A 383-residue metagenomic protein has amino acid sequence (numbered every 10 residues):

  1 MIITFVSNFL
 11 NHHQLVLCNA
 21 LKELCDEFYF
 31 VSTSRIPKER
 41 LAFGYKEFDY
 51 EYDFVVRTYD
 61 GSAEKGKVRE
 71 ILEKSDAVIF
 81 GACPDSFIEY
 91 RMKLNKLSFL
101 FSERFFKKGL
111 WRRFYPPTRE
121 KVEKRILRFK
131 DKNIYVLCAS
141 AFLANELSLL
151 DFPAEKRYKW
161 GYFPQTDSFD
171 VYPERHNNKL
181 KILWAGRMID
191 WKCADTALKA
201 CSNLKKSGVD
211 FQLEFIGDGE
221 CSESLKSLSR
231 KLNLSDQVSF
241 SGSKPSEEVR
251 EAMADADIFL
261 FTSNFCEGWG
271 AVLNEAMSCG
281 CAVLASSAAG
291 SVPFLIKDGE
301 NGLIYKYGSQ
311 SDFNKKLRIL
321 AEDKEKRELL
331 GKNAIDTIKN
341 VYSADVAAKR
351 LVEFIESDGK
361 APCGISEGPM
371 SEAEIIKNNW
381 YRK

Functional and structural regions predicted by a protein language model:
P116-V136, N145: Membrane-proximal helix-turn-helix segments that form the acceptor-binding/catalytic region of lipid-linked
P173-K192, L198-C201, E214: Conserved donor-binding/catalytic core segment of Leloir-type glycosyltransferases
K226-K244: Nucleotide-activated donor-binding/catalytic signature segment of Leloir-type glycosyltransferases, i.e., the conserved
Q237, D312, I319, K326-V341 (+2 more regions): A short, well-ordered alpha-helix in the C-terminal region of glycosyltransferases
S243-K244, E251-A256: Short alpha-helical donor nucleotide-sugar binding micro-motif in glycosyltransferases
A254-G268, C281: Acidic donor-binding loop of glycosyltransferase active sites
A282-S286: Short hydrophobic beta-strand element within catalytic cores of glycosyltransferases and related nucleotide-activated
S287-G299, L303-I304: Short acidic/histidine- and often glycine-rich active-site loop of Leloir-type glycosyltransferases that engages
